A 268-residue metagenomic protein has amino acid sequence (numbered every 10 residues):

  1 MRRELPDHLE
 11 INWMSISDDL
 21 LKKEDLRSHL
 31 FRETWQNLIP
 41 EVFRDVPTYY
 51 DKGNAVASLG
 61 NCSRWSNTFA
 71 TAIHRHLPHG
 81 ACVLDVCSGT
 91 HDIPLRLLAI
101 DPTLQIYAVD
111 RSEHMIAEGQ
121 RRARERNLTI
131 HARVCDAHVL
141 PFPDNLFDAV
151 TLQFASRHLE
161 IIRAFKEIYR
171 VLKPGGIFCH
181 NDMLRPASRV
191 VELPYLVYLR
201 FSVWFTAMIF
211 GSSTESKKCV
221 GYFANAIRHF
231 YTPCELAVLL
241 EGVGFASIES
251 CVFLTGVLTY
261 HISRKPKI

Functional and structural regions predicted by a protein language model:
R2-I39: N-terminal auxiliary segments of SAM/dcSAM-dependent transferases
L59-G80: Conserved alpha-helix/loop element of class I SAM-dependent methyltransferases that forms part of the SAM/SAH-binding
C82-V139: Class I SAM-dependent methyltransferase SAM/SAH-binding core
H138-V150: A short acidic, Gly/Pro-enriched loop at the edge of an enzyme's catalytic core that lines a small-molecule cofactor
A149-I162: A short SAM/SAH-binding and catalytic strip from SAM-dependent methyltransferases
I162-P174: A short glycine-rich, Lys/Arg-flanked "PGG" loop and its adjoining helix->strand segment in the class I
N181, R185-L239, E249: C-terminal alpha-helical "lid/dimerization" subdomain adjacent to the S-adenosyl-L-methionine
G244-A246, V252-I268: Core SAM-dependent methyltransferase catalytic element
